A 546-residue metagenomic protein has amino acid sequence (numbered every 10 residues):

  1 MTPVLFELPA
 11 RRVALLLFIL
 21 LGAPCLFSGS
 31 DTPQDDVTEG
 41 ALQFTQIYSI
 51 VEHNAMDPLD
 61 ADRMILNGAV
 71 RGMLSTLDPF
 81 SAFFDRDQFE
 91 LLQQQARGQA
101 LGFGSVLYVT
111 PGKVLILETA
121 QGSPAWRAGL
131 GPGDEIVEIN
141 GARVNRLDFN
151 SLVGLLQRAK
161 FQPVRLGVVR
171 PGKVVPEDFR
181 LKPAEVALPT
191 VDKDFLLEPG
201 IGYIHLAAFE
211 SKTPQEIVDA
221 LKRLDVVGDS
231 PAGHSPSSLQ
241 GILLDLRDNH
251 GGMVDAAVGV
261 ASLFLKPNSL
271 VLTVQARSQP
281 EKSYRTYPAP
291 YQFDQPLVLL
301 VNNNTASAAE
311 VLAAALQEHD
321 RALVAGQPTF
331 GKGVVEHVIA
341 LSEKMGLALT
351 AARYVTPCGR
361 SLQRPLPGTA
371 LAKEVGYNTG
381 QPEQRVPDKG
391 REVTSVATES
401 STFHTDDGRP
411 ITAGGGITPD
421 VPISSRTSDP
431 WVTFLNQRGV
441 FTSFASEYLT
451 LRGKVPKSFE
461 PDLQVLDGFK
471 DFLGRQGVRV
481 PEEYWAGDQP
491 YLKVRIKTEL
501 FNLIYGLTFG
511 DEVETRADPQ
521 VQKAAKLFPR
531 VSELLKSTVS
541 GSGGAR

Functional and structural regions predicted by a protein language model:
M1-L8: N-terminal secretory signal peptides that target proteins for export/translocation
R12-F27: Hydrophobic membrane-insertion alpha-helices, especially the h-region of bacterial N-terminal signal peptides
D31-G40, V51-D62, L115-E118, S123-P132 (+2 more regions): Cleft-lining beta-strand/loop regions that shape enzyme active-site pockets
S49-D57, V70-A82, R97, P111-G112 (+13 more regions): Sec-exported extracytoplasmic/periplasmic mature domains
E52-L117, F161-K193, A256, E514-K526 (+1 more regions): Extended, small/polar residue-biased N-terminal targeting/export presequences and adjacent propeptide/linker tracts
I136-V137, V164, L362, I411: Generic structural signal for buried aliphatic residues
S307, T356-L362: Metal-dependent DNA phosphodiester-chemistry modules and their immediately adjacent helices/loops in DNA-processing
S361-L362, L366-R546: Conserved functional hotspot residues or short segments at active or partner-binding sites across diverse domains
